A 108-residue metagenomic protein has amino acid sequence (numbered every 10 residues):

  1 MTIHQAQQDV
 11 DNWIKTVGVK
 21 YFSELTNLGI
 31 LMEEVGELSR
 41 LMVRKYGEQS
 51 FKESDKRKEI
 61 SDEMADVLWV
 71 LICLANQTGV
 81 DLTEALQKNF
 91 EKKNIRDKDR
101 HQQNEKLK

Functional and structural regions predicted by a protein language model:
M1-M64, L68-K108: Flexible "arm" and connector segments at domain edges
